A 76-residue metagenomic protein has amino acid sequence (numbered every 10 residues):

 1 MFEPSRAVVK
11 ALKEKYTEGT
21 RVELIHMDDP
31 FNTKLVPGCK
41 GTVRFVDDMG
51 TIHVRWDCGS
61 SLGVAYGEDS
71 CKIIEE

Functional and structural regions predicted by a protein language model:
F2-K13, T17-E76: Basic/aromatic-rich interaction segments and small domains that mediate binding to polyanionic partners
